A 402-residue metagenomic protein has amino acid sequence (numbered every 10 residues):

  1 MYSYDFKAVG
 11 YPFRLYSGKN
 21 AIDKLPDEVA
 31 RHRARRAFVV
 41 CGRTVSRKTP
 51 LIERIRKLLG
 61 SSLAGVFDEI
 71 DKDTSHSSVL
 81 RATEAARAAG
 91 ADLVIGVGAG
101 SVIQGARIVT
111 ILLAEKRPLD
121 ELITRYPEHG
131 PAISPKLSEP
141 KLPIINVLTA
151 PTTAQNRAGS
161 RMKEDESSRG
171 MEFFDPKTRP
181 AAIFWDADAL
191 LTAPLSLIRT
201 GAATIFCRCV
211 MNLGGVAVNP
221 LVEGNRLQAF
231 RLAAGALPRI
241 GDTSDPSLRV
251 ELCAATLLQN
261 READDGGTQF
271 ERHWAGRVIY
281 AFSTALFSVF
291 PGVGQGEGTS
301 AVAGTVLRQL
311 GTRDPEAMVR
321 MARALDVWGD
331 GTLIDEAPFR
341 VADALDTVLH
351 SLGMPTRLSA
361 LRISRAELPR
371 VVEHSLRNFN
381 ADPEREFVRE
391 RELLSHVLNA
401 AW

Functional and structural regions predicted by a protein language model:
M1-L93, L358: ATP/NTP phosphate-donor binding region
F13, K116-L221, R320: A glycine/threonine-rich phosphate-anchoring loop and its flanking beta-alpha core in nucleotide/phosphate-binding
I22-L25, K48-P50, H76, S101-A106 (+2 more regions): Short glycine/serine/threonine-rich phosphate/pyrophosphate-binding segments that cradle anionic phosphate groups
R54, A82-T83, V102-K116, R157-S160: Short Gly/Thr/Asp-enriched flexible loops that form oxyanion-binding sites at enzyme active sites
A91-V109, T149-Q155: Glycine/serine-rich anion-binding loops at beta->alpha junctions that coordinate negatively charged ligand groups
G215-A337: Active-site segments that bind and position negatively charged phosphate/pyrophosphate groups
L325-W402: C-terminal charged capping/lid subdomain of soluble metabolic enzymes
